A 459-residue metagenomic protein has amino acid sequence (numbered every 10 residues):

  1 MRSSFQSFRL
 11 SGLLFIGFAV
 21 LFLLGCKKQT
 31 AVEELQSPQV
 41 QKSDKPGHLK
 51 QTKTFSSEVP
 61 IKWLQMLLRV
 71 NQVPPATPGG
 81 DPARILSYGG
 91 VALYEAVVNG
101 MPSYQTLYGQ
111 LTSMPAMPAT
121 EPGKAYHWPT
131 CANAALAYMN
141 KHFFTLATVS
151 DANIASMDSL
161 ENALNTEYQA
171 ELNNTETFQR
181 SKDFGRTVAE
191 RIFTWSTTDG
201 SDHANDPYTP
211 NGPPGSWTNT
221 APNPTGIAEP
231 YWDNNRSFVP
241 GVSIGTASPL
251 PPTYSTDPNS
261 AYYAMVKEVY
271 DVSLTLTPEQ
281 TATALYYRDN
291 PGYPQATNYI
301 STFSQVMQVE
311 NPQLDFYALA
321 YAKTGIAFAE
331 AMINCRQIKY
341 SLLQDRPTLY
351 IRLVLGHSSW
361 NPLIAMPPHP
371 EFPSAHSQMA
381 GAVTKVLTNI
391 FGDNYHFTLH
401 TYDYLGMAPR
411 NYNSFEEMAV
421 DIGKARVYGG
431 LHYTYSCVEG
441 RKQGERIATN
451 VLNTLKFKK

Functional and structural regions predicted by a protein language model:
M1, K27-Q29: Asp-box/BNR beta-propeller loop motif
R2-L14: Bacterial N-terminal signal peptides that target proteins for export
F22-G25: C-terminal motif of bacterial Sec signal peptides marking the signal peptidase cleavage site
T30-K459: Acidic/polar surface patches and capping/hinge elements
